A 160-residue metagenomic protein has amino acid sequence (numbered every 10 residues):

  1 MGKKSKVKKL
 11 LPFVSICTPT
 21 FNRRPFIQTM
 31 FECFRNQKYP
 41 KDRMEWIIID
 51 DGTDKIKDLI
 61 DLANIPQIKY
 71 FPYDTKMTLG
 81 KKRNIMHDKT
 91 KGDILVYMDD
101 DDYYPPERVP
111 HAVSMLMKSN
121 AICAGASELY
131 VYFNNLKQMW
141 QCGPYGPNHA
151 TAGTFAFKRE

Functional and structural regions predicted by a protein language model:
P12-S15, E45: Cell-envelope/extracellular polymer assembly enzymes that use nucleotide-activated donors
T18-T29, Y39, G52: Active-site beta-to-alpha loop of glycosyltransferases that engages the nucleotide-sugar donor
E32-R43: Short, acidic, metal-binding catalytic loop of nucleotide-sugar glycosyltransferases
I48-L59: A conserved acidic beta->alpha catalytic loop
Y73-T90: Glycine-rich, basic loop-to-helix element that forms the pyrophosphate-binding segment of sugar-nucleotide handling
L95: Short aromatic/hydrophobic "clamp" motif used to bind/position activated sugar donors
D99-Y103: The conserved acidic donor/metal-binding loop of glycosyltransferases
R108-Q138: Conserved donor NDP-sugar-binding/catalytic core segment of glycosyltransferases
